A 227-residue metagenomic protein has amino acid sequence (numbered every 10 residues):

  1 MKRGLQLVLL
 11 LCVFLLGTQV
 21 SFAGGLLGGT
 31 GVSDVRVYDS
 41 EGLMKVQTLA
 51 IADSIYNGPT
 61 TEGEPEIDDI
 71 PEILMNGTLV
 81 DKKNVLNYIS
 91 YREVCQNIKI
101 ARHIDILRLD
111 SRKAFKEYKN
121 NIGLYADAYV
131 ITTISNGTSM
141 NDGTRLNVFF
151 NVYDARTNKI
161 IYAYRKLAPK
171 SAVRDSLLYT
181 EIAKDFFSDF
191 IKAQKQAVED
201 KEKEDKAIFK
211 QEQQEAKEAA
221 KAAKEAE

Functional and structural regions predicted by a protein language model:
M1-L9: Bacterial N-terminal signal peptides that target proteins for export
L5, T18, E212-Q213: Intrinsically disordered, low-complexity regions enriched in polar/acidic and amide residues
V8-Q19: Bacterial N-terminal signal peptides
T18, A23-L27, K99-I106: Short, charged, low-hydrophobicity "junction" segments
A23-A50, L109, N120-L124, S139-E227: C-terminal/domain-edge helix-coil "capping" segments
T48-I51, G58-G123, Y129: N-terminal segment of the mature soluble domain
Y56-P59, E93-N97, S135-M140, A168-V173: Solvent-exposed loop/turn segments at secondary-structure junctions within structured extracellular/periplasmic domains
T132: Hydrophobic beta-sheet segments that form the core/acyl-binding groove of ACP/CoA-dependent acyl-chain-processing
